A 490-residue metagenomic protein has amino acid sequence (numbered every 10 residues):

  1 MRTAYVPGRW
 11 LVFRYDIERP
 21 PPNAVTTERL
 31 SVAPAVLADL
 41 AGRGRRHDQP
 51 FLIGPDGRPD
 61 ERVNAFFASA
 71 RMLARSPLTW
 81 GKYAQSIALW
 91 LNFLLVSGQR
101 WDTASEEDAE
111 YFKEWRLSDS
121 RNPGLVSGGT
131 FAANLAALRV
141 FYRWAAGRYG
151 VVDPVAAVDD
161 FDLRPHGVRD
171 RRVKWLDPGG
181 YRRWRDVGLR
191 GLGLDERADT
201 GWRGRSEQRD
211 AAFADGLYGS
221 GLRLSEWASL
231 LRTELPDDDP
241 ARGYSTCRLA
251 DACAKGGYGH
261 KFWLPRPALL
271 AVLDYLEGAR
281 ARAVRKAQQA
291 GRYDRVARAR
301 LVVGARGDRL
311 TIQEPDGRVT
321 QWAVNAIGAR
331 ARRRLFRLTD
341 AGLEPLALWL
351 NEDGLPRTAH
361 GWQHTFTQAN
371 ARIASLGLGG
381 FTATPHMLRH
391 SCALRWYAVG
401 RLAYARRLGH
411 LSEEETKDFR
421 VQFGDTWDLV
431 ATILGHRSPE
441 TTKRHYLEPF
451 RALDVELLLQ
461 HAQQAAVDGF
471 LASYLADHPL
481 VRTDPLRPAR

Functional and structural regions predicted by a protein language model:
R9, L453-R490: C-terminal secondary-structure termini that scaffold catalytic or DNA-interacting sites
V63-L78, I87-R171, L194, T200: N-terminal core-binding DNA-recognition domain of tyrosine recombinases/integrases
Y83, L138, F213-A214, G221 (+2 more regions): Alpha-helix N-cap/helix-start motif at helix boundaries, enriched for small hydrophobics
V151-L194, C253-G257, E352: Flexible interdomain linker/hinge and immediately adjacent N-terminus of the catalytic tyrosine-recombinase domain
V187-L224: Basic, Lys/Arg- and aromatic-enriched nucleic-acid-binding interface segment
S229-L338: Conserved tyrosine-mediated DNA breakage-rejoining catalytic core shared by Y-recombinases
C247-D251, T384, L408-F450, E456-H461: Short functional hotspots where side chains directly engage DNA or cofactors
Q363-T432: Short, basic (Lys/Arg/His-rich) helix/loop patches that form interaction surfaces in the mid-to-C-terminal regions
